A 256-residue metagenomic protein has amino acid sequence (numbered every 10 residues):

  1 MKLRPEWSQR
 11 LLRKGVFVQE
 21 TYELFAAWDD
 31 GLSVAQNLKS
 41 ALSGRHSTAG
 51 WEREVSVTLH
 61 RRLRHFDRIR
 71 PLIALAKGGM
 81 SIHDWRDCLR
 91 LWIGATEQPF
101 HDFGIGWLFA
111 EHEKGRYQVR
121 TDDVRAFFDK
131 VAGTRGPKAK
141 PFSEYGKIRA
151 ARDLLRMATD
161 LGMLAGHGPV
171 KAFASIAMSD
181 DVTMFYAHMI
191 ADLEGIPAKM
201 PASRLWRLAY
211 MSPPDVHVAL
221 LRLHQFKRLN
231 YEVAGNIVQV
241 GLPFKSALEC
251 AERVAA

Functional and structural regions predicted by a protein language model:
M1-A110, V119: Eukaryotic partner-binding/assembly regions in large regulatory complexes
V16-Q19, R116-V119, I190-M200: Short capping segments at the starts of secondary-structure elements
S47-E54, F142-D160, A209-R222: Short amphipathic alpha-helical interaction segments
E113: Acyl-donor binding region in acyl/amide transferases
Q118-G136: DNA-recognition alpha helix
G133-F142, H167-G168: Inter-helical turn/loop segments and adjacent helix faces that build the functional surface of alpha-helical bundle
A165-A247: Accessory, usually C-terminal, subdomains that scaffold auxiliary metal cofactors
L220, V254-A256: Catalytic core segments in nucleotide and nucleic-acid processing enzymes
